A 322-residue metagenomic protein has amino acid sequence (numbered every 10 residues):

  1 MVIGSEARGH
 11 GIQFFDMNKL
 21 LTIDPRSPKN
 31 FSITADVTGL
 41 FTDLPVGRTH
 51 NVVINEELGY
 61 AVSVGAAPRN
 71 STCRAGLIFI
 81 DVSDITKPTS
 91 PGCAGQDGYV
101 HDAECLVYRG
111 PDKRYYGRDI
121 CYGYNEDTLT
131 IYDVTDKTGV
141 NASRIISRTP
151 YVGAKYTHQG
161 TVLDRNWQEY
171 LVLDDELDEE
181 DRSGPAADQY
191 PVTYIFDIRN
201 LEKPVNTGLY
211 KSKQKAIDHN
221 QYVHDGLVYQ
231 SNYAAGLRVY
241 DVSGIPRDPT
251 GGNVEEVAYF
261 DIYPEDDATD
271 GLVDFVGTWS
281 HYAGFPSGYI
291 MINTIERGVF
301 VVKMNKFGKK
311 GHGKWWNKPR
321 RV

Functional and structural regions predicted by a protein language model:
M1-V322: Feature marking well-ordered beta-strand scaffolds used for ligand recognition
